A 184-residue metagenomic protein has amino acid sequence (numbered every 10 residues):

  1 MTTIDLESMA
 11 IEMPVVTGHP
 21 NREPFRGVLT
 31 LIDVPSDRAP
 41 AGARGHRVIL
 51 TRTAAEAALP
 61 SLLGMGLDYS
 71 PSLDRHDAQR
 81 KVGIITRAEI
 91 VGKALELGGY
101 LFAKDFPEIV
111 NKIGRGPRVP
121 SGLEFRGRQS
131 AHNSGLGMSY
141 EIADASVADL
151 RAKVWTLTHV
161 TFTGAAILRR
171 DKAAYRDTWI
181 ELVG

Functional and structural regions predicted by a protein language model:
M1-G66: Polar/acidic, low-complexity leader/linker segments enriched in S/T/G and N/D
M1-I4, L67-R80, L101-I109: Short, charged, low-hydrophobicity "junction" segments
S8-T17, D74-I90, S146: Short amphipathic beta-strand and strand-loop transition segments with alternating hydrophobic
T17-N21, L59-S61, R80-V82, E89 (+2 more regions): A generic structural signal for short, solvent-exposed coil/turn residues that cap or connect secondary-structure
T30-A41, E56-A57, D74-A78, K104-K112 (+1 more regions): Short, surface-exposed beta-strand/loop "edge" segments at domain boundaries and coil↔beta transitions
L62-Y69, G137-Y140: A short, Trp-centered hydrophobic/proline-enriched beta-strand micro-motif
A88-G184: Residue microenvironments linked to proteolytic maturation and disulfide-stabilized extracellular modules
